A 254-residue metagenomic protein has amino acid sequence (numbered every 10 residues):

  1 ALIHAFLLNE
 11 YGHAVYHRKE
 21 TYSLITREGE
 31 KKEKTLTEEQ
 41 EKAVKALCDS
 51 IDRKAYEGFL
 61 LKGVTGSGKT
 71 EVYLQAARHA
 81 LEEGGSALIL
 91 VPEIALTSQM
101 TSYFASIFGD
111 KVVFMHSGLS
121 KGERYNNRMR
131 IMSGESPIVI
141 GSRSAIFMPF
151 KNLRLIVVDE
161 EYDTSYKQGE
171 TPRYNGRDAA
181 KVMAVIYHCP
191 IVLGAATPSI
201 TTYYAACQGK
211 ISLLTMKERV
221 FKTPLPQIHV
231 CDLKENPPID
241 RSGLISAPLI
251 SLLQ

Functional and structural regions predicted by a protein language model:
A1-A195, T202, C207-T223: Accessory, non-ATPase domains that flank or precede helicase/AAA+ motor cores in DNA-metabolism machines
L74-A80, C231-Q254: Conserved interdomain hinge at the start of the Helicase C-terminal
G209-K210, L214-G243: Interdomain motor-coupling "hinge/lid" segment immediately C-terminal to the ATP-binding subdomain of NTP-driven enzymes
